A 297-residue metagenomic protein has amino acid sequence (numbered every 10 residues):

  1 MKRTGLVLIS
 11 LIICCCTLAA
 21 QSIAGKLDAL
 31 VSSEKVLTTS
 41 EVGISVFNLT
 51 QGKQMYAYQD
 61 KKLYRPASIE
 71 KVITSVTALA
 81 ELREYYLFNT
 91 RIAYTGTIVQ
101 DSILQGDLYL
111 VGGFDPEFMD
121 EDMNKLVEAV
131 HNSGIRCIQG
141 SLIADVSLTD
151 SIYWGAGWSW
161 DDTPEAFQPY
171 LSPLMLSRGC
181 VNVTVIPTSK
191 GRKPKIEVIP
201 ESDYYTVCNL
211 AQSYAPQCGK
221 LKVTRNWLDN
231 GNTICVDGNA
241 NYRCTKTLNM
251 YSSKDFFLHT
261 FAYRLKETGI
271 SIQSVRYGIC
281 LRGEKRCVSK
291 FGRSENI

Functional and structural regions predicted by a protein language model:
M1, K62, R136-Q139: Extended low-complexity acidic/polar segments
M1-A24: Bacterial Sec-dependent N-terminal signal peptides
C14, I69-V72, D255-L258: Short alpha-helical patches at coil-to-helix transitions and adjacent helical residues in well-structured domains
A19-K62, N124-G134: Beta-lactamase-like hydrolase cores
A29, S33, E81-I297: Conserved serine DD-peptidase/penicillin-binding transpeptidase domain and beta-lactam-recognizing active-site
V36, Q51, L63, A78-F88: Short helix-loop boundary/capping segments at the starts of domains
E41-G43, K61-L63, I69, N89 (+1 more regions): A common structural microfeature
A57-T77, E81: Short active-site loop at a secondary-structure junction that contains or immediately precedes the catalytic residue(s)
